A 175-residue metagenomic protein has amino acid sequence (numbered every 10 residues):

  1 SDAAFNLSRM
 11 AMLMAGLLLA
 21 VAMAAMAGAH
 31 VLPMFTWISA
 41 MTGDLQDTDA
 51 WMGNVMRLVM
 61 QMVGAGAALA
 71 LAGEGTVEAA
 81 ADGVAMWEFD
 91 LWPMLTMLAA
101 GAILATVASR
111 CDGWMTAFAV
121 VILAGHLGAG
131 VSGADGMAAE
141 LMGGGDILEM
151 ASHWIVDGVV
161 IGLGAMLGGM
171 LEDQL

Functional and structural regions predicted by a protein language model:
S1-L175: Membrane-interface helix-loop junctions and terminal tails of multi-pass membrane proteins
